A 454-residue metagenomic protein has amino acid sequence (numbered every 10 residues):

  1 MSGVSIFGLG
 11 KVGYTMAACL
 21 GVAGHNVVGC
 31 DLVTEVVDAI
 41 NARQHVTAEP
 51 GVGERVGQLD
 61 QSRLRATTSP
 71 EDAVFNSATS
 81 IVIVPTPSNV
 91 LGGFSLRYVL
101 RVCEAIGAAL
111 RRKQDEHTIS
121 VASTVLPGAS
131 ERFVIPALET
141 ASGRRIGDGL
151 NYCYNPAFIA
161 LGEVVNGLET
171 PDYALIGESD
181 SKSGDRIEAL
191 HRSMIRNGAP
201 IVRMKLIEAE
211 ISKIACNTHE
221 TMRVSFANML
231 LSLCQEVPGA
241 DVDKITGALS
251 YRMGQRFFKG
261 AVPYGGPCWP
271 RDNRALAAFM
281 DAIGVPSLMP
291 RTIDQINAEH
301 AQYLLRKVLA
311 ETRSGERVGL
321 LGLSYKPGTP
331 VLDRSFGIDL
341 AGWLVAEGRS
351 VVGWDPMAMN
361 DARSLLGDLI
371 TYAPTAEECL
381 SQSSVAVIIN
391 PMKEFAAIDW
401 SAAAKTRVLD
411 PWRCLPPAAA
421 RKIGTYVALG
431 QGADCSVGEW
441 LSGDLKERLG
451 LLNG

Functional and structural regions predicted by a protein language model:
M1-G454: Structural/interface elements that position substrates and couple domains in central-metabolism enzymes
